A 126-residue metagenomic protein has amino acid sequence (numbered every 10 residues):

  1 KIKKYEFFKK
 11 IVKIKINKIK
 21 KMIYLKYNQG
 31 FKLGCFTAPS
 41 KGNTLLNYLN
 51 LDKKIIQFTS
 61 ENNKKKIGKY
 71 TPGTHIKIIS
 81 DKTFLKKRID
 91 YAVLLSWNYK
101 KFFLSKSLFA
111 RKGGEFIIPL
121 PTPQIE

Functional and structural regions predicted by a protein language model:
K1-E126: Hydrophobic, well-ordered beta-alpha structural blocks that scaffold small-molecule cofactor pockets
